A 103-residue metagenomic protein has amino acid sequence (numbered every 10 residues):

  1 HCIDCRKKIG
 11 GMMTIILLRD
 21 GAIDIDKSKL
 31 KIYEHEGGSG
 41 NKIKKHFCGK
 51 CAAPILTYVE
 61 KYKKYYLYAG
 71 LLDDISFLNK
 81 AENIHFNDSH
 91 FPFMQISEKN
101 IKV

Functional and structural regions predicted by a protein language model:
H1-V103: A short Gly-Trp-Pro
